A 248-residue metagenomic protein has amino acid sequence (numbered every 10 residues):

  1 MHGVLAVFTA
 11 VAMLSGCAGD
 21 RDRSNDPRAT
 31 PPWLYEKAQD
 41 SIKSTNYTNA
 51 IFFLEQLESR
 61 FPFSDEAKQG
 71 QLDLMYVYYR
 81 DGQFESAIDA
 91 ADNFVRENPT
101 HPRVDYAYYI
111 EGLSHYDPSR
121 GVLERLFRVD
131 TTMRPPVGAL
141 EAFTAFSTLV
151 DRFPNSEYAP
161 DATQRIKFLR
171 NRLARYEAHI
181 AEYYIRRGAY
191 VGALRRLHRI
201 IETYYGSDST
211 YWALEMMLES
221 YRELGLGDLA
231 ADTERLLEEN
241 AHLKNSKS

Functional and structural regions predicted by a protein language model:
M1-C17: Sec-dependent bacterial lipoprotein signal peptides
G16-S248: Acidic, polar-rich low-complexity tracts and alpha-helical solenoid repeat scaffolds
